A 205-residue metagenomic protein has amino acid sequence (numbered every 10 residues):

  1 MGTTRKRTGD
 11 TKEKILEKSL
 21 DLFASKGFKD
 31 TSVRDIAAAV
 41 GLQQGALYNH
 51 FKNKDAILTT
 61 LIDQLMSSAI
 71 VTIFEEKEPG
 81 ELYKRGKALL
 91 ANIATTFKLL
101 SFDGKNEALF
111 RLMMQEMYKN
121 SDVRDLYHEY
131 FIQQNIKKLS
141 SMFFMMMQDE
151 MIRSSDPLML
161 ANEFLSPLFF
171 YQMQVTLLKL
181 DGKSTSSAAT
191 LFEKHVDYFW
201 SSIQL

Functional and structural regions predicted by a protein language model:
M1-D10: N-terminal intrinsically disordered/low-complexity leader segments
K14, K18, L22-A56, T60-Q64: Helix-turn-helix
K54, L65, A69, I93 (+4 more regions): Hydrophobic/aromatic residues within well-ordered alpha-helical segments
T60, F74-F110, P157-F164, F192: Hydrophobic alpha-helical connector segments
Q64-G86, T176-K183: Short, flexible, glycine-rich and Lys/Arg-enriched loop motifs at helix boundaries that contact anionic partners
A88, A108, L112-M114, S121-Q148 (+1 more regions): Amphipathic alpha-helical packing segments from all-alpha helical-bundle domains
D103, K119-S121: Short loop-to-helix capping motifs
D125, F143-D197: Hydrophobic/aromatic-rich alpha-helical bundle segments in the mid-to-C-terminal region
